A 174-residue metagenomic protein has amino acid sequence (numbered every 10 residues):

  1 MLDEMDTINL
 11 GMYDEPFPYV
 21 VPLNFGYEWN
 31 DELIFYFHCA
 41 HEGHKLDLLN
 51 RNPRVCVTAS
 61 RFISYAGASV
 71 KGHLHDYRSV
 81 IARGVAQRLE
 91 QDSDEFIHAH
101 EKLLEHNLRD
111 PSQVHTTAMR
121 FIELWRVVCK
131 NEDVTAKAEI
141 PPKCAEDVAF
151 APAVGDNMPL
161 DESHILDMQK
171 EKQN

Functional and structural regions predicted by a protein language model:
M1-I8, L160: Active-site-proximal "nucleotidyltransferase
L2, L48-L49, L103: A generic structural signal for nonpolar/aromatic side chains embedded in well-ordered alpha-helices
M5-H41: Short beta-strand segments
N9-D14, A68-S69, R88-Q91, D110-T117: Short helix-to-loop capping/linker segments positioned immediately adjacent to catalytic or ligand/cofactor-binding
V20, Y36, S79, L124-R126 (+1 more regions): Conserved hydrophobic/aromatic beta-strand scaffold that supports enzyme active sites
F25, A82-A86, W125-C129: A structural signal for short, well-ordered beta-strand segments
H41-A99: Short, structured beta-strand-loop surface elements
Q91-N174: C-terminal edge-of-domain segments
